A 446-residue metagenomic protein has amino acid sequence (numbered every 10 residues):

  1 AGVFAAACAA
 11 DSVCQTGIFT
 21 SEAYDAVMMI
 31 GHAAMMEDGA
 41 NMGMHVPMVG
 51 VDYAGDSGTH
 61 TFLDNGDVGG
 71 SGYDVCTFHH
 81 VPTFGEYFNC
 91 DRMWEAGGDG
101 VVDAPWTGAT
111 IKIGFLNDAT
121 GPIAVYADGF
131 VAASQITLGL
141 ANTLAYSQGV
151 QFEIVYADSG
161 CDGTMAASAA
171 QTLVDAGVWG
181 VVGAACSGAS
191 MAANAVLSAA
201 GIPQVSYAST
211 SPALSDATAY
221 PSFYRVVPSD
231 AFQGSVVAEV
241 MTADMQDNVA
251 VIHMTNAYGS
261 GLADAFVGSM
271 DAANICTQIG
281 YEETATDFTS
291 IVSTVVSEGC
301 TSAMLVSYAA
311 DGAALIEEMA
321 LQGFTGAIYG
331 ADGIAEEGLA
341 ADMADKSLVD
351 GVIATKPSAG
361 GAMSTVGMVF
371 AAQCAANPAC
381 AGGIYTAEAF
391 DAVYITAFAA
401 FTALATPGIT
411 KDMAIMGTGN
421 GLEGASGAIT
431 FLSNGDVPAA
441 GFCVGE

Functional and structural regions predicted by a protein language model:
A1-E446: Extracytosolic ligand-binding ectodomains
